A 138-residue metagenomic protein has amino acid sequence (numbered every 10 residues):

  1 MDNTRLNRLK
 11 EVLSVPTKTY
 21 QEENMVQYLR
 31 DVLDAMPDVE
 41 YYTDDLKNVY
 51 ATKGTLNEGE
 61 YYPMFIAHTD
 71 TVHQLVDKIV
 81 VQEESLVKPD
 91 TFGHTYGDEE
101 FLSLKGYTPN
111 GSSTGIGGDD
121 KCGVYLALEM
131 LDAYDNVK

Functional and structural regions predicted by a protein language model:
M1-Y20: N-terminal capping segment at the start of a domain
L6, K10, R30, V124-D132: Predominant activation on well-ordered alpha-helical scaffold segments within soluble catalytic domains
V12-V15, M36, A133-V137: Change "in soluble alpha/beta enzymes" to "in soluble alpha/beta proteins
T17-E60: A non-catalytic alpha/beta surface segment that caps or lines the substrate-entry region of metallo-dependent hydrolase
E60-K138: Active-site metal-coordination/substrate-binding segment of hydrolases, especially metallo-dependent peptidases
